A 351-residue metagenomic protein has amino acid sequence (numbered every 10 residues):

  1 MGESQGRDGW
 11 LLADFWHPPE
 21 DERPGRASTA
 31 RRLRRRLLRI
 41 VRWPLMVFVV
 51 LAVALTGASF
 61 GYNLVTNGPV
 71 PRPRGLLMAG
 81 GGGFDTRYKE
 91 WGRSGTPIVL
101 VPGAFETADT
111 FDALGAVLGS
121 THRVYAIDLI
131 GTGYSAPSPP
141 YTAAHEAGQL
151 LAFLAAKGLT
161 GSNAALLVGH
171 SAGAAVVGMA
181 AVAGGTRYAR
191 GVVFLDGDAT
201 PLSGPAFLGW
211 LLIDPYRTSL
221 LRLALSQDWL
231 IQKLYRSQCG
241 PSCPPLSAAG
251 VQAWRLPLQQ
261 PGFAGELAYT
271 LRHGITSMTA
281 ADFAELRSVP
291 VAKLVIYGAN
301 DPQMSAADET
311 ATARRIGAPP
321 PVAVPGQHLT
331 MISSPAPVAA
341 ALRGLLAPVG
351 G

Functional and structural regions predicted by a protein language model:
G2-I98, T121-H122, L159, A323 (+1 more regions): Alpha/beta-hydrolase fold catalytic core
W16, D21, G81, K89 (+2 more regions): Active-site loop/oxyanion-hole signature of alpha/beta-hydrolase fold enzymes
T66-G68, A224-R287: Conserved alpha/beta-hydrolase catalytic His-Asp/Glu region
E90-Y134: Conserved HGGG/HGGXW glycine-rich cap/lid loop of the alpha/beta-hydrolase fold
A174-T186, V192: Short glycine-enriched nucleophile-adjacent loop and the immediately C-terminal alpha-helix near the catalytic center
V182, G191-L221: Flexible "cap/lid" loop of the alpha/beta hydrolase fold
A292-G326: Conserved loop-alpha-helix segment in the C-terminal half of the alpha/beta-hydrolase fold that carries the catalytic
G326-A339: Catalytic histidine-centered segment of alpha/beta-hydrolase-like enzymes
